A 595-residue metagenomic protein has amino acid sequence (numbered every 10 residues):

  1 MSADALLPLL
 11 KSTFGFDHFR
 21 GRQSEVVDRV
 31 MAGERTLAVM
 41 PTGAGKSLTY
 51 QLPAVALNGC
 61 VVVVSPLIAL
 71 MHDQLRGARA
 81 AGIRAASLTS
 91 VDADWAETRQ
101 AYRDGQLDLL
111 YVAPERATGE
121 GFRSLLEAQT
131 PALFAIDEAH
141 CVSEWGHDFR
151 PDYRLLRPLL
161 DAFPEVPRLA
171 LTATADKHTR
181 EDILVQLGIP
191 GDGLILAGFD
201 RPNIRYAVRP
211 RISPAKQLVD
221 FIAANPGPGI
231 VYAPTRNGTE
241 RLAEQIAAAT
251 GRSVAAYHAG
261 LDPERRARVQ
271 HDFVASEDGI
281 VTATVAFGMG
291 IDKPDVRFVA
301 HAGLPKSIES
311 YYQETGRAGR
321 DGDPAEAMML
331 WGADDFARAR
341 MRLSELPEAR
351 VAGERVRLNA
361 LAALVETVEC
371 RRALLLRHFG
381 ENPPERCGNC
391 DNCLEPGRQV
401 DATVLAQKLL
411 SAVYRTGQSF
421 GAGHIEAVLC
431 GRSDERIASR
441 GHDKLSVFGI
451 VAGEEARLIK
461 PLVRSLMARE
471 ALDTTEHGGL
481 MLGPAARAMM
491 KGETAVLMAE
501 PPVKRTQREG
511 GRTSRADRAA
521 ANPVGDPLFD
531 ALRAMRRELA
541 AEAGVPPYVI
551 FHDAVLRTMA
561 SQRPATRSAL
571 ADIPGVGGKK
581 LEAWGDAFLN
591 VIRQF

Functional and structural regions predicted by a protein language model:
M1-L9, G353-E354, N382-F595: Accessory DNA-binding and partner-docking regions appended to nucleic-acid-acting proteins, especially the terminal
S2-T13, D17-G21, E25-S47, V55-L57 (+4 more regions): Helicase motor core with emphasis on the C-terminal RecA-like subdomain
D28, V185, Q313, M328-G332 (+7 more regions): Generic alpha-helical structural context detector
V30, I222, F273, V365 (+2 more regions): Short helix-to-turn junction characteristic of helix-turn-helix DNA-binding domains, especially the helix
R350-E381: Short, charged low-complexity linear segments at domain edges
